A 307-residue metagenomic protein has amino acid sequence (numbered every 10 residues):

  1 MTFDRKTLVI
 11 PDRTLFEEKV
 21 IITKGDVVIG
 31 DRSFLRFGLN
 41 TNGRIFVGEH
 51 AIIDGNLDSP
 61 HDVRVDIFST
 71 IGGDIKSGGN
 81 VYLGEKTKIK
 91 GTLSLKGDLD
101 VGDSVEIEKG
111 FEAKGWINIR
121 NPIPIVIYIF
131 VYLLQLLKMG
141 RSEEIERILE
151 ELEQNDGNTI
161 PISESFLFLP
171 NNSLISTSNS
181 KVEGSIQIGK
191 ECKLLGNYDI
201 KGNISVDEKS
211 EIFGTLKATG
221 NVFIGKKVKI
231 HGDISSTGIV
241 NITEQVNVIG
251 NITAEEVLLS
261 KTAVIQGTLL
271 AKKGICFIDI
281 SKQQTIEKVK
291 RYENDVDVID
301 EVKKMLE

Functional and structural regions predicted by a protein language model:
M1-D66, T70-E211, K217-K229, D233-E307: Intrinsically disordered, low-complexity terminal regions
